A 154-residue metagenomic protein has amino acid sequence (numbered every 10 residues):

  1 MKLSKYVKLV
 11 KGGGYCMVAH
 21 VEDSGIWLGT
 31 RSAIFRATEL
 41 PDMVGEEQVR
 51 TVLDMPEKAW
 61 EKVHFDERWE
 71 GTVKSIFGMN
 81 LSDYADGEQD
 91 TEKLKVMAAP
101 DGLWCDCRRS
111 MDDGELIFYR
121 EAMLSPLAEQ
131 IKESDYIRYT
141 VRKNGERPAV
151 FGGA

Functional and structural regions predicted by a protein language model:
M1-A154: DNA polymerase processivity clamps
